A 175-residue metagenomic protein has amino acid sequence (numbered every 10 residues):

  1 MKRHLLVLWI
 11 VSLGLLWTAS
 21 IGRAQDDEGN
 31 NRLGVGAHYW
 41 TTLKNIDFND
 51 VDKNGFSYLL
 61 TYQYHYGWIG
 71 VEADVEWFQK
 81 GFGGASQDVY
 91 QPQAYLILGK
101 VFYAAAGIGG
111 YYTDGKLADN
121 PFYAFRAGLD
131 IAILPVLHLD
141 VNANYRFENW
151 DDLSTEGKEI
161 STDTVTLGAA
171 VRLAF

Functional and structural regions predicted by a protein language model:
M1-N30, F175: Cleavable N-terminal export/targeting peptides
R23-Q79, V101, T164-F175: Short glycine/proline- and aromatic-enriched beta-strand/turn motifs that initiate or cap beta-hairpins
D27, N49-N54, G81-Q87, G115-P121 (+1 more regions): Replace "Gram-negative outer membrane beta-barrel proteins" with "bacterial and organellar outer membrane beta-barrel
V35-A37, L60-Y64, P92-L98, I108 (+3 more regions): Residues on the lipid-exposed face of transmembrane beta-strands in outer-membrane beta-barrel proteins
H38-I46, E76-G83, G109-K116, R146-T155: Sequence/structural signature of outer-membrane beta-barrel proteins
K44, D50-D52, W77, F125-F175: Predominantly the C-terminal beta-signal and adjacent terminal strand-loop region of outer-membrane beta-barrel
I69, F102, I133-L137: Secondary-structure transition into beta-strands, especially the periplasmic turns and strand N-termini that construct
F82-T113: Helix-adjacent hinge/juxtasegments
